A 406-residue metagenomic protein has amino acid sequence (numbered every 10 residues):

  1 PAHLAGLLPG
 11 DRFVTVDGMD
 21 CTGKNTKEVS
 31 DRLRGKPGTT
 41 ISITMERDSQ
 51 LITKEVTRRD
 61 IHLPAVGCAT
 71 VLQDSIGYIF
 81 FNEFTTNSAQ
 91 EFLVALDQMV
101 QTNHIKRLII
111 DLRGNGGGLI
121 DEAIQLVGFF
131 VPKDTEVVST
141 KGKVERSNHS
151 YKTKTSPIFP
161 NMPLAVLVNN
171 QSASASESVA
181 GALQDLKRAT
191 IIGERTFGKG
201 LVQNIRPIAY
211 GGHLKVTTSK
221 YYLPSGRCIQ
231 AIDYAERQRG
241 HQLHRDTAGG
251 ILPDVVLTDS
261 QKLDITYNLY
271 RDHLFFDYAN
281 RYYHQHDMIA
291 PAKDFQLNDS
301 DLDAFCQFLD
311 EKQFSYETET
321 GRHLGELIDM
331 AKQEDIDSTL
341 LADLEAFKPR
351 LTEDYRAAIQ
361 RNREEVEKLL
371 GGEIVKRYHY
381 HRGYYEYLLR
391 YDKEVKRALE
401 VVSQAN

Functional and structural regions predicted by a protein language model:
P1-P9, D17-A209, K220, Y387: Cleft-lining beta-strand/loop regions that shape enzyme active-site pockets
V16-D17, I232: Residue-level recognition of conserved beta-strand edge/terminus positions
G18, S49, G211, G226-R227 (+2 more regions): Detector for glycine-centered tight turns/loop "hinges" at secondary-structure junctions
S75, G198, G226, R245-A248: Intrinsically disordered, low-complexity segments enriched in small/polar residues
K215-V216: Short, small/polar residue-rich loop motifs at catalytic or cofactor-binding pockets
L223: Short, acidic, Ser/Thr-enriched surface-loop or helix-capping motifs
C228-N406: Conserved functional hotspot residues or short segments at active or partner-binding sites across diverse domains
